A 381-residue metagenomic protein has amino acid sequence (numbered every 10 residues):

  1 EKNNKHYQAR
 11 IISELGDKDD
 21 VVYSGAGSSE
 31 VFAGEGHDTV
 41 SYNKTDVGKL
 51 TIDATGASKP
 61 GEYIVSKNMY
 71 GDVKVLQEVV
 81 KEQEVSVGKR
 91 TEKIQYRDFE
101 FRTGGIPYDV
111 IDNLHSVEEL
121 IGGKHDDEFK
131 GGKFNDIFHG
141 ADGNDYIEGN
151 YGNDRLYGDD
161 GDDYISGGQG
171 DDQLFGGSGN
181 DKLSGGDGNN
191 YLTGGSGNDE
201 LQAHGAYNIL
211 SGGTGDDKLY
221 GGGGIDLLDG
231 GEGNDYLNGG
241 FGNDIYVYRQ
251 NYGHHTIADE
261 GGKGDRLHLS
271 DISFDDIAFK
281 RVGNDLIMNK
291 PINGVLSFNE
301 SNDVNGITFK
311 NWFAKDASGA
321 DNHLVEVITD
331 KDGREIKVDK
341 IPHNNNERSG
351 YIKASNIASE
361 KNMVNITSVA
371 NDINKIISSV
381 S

Functional and structural regions predicted by a protein language model:
E1-I64, V110, D126-K130, F134-V282 (+2 more regions): Acidic, glycine-rich calcium-binding repeat modules characteristic of RTX/beta-roll and related beta-solenoid repeat
V21, E30, I64, D72-K74 (+4 more regions): Detector for intrinsically disordered, low-structure N-terminal pre-sequences
A54-G61, N68, V85-V87, T91-I94 (+1 more regions): Short, ordered beta-strand-loop transition motifs
S66-D72, H268, N289-K290: Trp- and acidic/polar-enriched beta-sheet ligand-binding modules for extracellular glycan and matrix recognition
K67, D72-I106: Serine/threonine-rich low-complexity intrinsically disordered regions
E78, K89-E92, F101, D145 (+5 more regions): A detector of low-complexity, intrinsically disordered, Ser/Thr/Gly/Pro/Ala-rich segments
E92-E119, I287-S381: Low-complexity acidic/polar repeat-biased segments
G122-G123: J-domain helical core
